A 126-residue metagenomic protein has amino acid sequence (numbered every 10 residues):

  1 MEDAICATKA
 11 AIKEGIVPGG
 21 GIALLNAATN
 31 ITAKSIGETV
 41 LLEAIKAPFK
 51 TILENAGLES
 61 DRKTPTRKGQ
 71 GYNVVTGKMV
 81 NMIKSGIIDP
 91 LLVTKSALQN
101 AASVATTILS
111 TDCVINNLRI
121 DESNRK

Functional and structural regions predicted by a protein language model:
M1-K126: Extended, low-charge hydrophobic alpha-helical regions
